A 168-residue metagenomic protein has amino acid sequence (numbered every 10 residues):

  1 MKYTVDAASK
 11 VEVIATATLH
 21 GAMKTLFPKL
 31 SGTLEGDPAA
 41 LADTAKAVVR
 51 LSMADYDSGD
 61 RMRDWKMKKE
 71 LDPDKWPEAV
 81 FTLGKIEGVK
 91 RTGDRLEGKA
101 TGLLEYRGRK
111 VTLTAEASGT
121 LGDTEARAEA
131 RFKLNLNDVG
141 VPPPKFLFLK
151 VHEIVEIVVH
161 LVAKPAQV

Functional and structural regions predicted by a protein language model:
M1-V168: Low-complexity, acidic/polar, glycine-enriched regions of mature
